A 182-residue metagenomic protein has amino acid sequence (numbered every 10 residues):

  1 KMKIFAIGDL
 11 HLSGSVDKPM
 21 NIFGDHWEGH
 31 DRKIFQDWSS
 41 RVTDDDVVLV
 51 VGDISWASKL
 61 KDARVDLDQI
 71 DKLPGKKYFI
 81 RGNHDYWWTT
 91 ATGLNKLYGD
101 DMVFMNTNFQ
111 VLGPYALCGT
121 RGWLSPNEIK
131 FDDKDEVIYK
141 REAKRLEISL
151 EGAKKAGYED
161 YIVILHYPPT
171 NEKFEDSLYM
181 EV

Functional and structural regions predicted by a protein language model:
K1-M2, A156: Extreme N-terminus of proteins, especially the signal/transit-peptide cleavage junction and the first residues
K3, V16-L112, E175-V182: Core catalytic region of metal-dependent phosphoesterases/phosphodiesterases, especially metallo-beta-lactamase-like
K3-D9: Short, hydrophobic/glycine-enriched beta-strand segments
L10-S15, Y86-S177: Conserved catalytic scaffold of divalent metal-dependent phosphoesterases
